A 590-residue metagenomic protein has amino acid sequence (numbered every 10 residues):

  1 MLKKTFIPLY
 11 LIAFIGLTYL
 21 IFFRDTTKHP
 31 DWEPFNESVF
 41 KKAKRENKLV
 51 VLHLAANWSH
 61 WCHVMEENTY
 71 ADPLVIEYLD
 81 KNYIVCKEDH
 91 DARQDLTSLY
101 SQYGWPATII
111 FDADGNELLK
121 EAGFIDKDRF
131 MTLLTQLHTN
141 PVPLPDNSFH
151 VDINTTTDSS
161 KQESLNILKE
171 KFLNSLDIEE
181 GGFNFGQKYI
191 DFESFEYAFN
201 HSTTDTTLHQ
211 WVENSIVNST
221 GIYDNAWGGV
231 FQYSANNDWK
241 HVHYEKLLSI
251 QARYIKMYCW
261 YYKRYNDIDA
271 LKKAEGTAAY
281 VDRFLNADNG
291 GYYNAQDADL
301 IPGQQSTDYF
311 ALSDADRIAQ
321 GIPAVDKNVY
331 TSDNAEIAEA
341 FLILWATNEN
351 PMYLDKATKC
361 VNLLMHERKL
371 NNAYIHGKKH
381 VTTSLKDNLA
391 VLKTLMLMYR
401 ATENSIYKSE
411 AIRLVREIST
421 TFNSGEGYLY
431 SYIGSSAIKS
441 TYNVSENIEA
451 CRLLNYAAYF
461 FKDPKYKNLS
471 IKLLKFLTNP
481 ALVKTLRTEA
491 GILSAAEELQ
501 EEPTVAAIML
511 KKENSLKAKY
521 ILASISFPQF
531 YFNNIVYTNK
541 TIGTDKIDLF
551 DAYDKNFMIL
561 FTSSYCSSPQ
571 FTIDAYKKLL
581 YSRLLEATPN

Functional and structural regions predicted by a protein language model:
M1-L11: N-terminal Sec-pathway targeting helices
F14-T27, G104, H138-N590: Glycan-recognition and catalytic cores of secretory/periplasmic carbohydrate-active enzymes
K28-V75, A496, P503-Y520: Local sequence-structure signature of Cys/Sec-based thiol-disulfide redox active-site neighborhoods
N36-K44, E67-A122, K127-L137, F527-D554: Thioredoxin-like thiol-disulfide oxidoreductase module
K42, E46, N57, M65-N68 (+7 more regions): Structured segments of extracytoplasmic/periplasmic soluble domains in secreted or envelope-associated proteins
V51-L52, T108, M558: Hydrophobic beta-strand anchors of alpha/beta hydrolase catalytic cores
S59, F111-L119, F557-S568: Short, glycine-anchored, charge-dense loop/turn motifs used at functional sites
